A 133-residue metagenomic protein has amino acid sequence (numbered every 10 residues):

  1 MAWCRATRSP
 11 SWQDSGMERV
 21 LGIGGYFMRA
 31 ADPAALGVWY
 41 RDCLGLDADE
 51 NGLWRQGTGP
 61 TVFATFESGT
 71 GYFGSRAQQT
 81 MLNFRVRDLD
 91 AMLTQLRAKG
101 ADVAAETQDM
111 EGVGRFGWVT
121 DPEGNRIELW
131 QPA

Functional and structural regions predicted by a protein language model:
A2-M28, T94-A133: Vicinal oxygen chelate
M17-I23, F27-A64: Core segments of cupin and vicinal oxygen chelate
D32, D88, D121: Acidic di-acidic motifs
A34-A35, D90-A91, G114: Short alpha-helical
A35-G37, M81, F116: Secondary-structure boundary/capping motif
G37-Y40, L93, R97: A generic alpha-helix structural signal
L44-Q79, V119-P122, R126-P132: Conserved short beta-strand elements that form part of the metal-binding/catalytic scaffold of enzyme active sites
S75-L96: Mid-chain, well-packed structural core segment of small domains
